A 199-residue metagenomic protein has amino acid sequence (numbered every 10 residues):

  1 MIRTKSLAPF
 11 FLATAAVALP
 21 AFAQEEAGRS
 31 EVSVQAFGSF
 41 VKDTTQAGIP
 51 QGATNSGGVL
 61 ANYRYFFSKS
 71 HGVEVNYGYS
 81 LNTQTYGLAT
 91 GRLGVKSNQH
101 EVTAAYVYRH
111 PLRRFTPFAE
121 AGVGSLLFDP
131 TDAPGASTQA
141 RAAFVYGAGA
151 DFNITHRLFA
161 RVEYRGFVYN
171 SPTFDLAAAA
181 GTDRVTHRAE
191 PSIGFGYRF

Functional and structural regions predicted by a protein language model:
M1-G28: Cleavable N-terminal export/targeting peptides
Q24, S33, L60-A133, R141-A143 (+2 more regions): Gram-negative (and chloroplast) outer-membrane scaffold detector with strong preference for beta-barrel transmembrane
E26-K42: Short N-terminal segments immediately surrounding and downstream of signal-peptide cleavage
Q35-S39, G122-G124, F167: Generic beta-structure capping elements
S39-L60, Q139-A142: Surface-exposed strand-loop-strand hairpins of Gram-negative outer-membrane beta-barrel proteins
D43-P50, T85-R92, D129-S137, P172-A179: Outer-membrane beta-barrel translocator domains and adjoining extracellular loop/strand segments of Gram-negative
N82, T155-F199: Predominantly the C-terminal beta-signal and adjacent terminal strand-loop region of outer-membrane beta-barrel
P130-V168, P172-F174: A charged, solvent-exposed segment within the mature domains of Sec-exported extracytoplasmic proteins
